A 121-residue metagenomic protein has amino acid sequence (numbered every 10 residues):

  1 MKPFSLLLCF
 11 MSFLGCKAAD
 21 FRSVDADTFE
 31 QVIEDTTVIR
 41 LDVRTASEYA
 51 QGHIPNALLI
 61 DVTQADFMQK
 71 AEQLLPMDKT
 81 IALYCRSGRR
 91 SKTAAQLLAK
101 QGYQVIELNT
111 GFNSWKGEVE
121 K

Functional and structural regions predicted by a protein language model:
K2-P3, G15-V32, V38, S47-T80 (+1 more regions): Rhodanese-like catalytic fold shared by cysteine-dependent sulfurtransferases and DSP/PTP-type phosphatases
S5-F13: Bacterial N-terminal signal peptides
F10-M11, T45-S47: Intrinsically disordered, low-complexity boundary segments flanking structured domains
R40-D42: Structural scaffold elements adjacent to functional motifs in cytosolic proteins
Y84: Short, surface-exposed ligand- or partner-binding patches at beta-edge/loop junctions that are enriched in aromatics
